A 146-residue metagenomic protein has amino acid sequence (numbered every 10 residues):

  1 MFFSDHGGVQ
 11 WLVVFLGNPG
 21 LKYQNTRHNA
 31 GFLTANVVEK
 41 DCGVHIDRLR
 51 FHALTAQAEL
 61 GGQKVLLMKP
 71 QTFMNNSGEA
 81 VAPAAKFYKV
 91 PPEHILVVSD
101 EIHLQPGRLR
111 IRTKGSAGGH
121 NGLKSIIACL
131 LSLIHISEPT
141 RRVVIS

Functional and structural regions predicted by a protein language model:
F2-K114, L123-K124, A128, I134: Nucleotide and nucleotide-moiety/phosphate-recognizing core
A117: Conserved TIR/SEFIR loop-to-helix hotspot centered on a Trp-containing motif with a nearby acidic residue
I134-S146: Single conserved hydrophobic/aromatic residue that forms the stacking wall/gate of nucleotide- or nucleobase-binding
